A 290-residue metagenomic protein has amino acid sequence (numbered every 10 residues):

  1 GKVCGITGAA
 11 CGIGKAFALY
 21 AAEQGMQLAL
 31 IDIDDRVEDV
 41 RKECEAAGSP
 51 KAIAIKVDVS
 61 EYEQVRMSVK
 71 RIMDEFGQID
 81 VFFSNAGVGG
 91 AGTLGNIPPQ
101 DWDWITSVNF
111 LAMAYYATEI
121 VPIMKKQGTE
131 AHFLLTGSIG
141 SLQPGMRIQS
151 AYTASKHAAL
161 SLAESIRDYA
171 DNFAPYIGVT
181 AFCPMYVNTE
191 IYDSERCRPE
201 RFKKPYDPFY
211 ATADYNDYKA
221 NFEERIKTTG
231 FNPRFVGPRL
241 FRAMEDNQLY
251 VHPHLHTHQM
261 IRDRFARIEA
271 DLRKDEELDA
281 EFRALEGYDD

Functional and structural regions predicted by a protein language model:
A10-C11: Conserved glycine-rich cofactor-binding loop
Q24-D39: Conserved glycine-rich Rossmann-like NAD(P)H-binding loop of the short-chain dehydrogenase/reductase
K56-M67, P99: The beta1-alpha1 cofactor-binding region of Rossmann-like NAD(H)/NADP(H)-dependent oxidoreductases
T93-L94, D101-D103: Substrate-binding pocket helix/loop in short-chain dehydrogenase/reductase
A117, S155: Active-site helix of classical SDR
S138: Residue(s) in the substrate-gating loop at a strand-loop-helix junction that position the organic substrate next
N172-Y250: SDR active-site lid
